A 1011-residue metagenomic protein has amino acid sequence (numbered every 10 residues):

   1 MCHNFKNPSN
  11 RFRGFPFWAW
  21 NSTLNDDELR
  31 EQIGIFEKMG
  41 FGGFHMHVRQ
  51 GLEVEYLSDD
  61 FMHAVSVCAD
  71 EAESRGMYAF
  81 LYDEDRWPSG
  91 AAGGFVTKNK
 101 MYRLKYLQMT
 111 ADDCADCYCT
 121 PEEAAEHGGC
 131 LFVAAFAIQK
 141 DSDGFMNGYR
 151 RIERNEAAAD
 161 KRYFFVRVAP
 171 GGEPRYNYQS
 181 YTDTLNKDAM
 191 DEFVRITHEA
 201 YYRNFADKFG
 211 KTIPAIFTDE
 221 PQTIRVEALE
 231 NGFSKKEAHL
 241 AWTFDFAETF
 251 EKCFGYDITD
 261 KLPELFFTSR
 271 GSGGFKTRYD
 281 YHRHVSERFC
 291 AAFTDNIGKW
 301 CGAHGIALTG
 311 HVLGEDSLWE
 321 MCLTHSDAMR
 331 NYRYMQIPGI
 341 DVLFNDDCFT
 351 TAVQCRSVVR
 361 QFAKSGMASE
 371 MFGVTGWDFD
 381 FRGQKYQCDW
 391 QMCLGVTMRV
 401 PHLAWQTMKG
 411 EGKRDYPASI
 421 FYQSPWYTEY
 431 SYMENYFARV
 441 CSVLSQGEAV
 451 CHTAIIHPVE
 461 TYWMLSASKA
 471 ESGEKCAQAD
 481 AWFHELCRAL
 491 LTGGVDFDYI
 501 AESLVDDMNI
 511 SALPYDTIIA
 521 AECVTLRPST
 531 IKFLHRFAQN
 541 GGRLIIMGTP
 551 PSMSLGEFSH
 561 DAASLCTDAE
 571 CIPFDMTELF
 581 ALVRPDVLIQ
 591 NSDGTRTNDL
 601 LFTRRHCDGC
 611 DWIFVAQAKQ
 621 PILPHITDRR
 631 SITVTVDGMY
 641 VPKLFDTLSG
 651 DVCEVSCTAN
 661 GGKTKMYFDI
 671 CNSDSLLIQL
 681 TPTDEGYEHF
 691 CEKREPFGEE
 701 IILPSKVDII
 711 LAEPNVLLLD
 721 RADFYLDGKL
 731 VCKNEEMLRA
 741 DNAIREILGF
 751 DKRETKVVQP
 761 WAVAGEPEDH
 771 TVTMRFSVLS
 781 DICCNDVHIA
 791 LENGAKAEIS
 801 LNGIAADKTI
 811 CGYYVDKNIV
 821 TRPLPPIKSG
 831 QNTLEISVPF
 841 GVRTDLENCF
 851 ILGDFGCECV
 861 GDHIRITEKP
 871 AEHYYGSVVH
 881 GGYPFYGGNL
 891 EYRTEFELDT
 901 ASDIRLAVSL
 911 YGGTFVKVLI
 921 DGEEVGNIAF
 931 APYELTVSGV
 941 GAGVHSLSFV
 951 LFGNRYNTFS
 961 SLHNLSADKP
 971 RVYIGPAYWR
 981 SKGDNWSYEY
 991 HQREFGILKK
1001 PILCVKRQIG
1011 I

Functional and structural regions predicted by a protein language model:
P8-F15, N25-E31, G43-F44, Y56-D85 (+10 more regions): Carbohydrate-binding surfaces of carbohydrate-active enzymes
H47-D191, R195, A206: Acidic/aromatic-lined carbohydrate-recognition and catalytic surfaces of CAZymes acting on diverse glycans
K161-R167, L676-L680, T833-S837, S946-V950: Short, aromatic- and glycine-rich surface loops/edge beta-strands on solvent-exposed regions
V787, P825-F840, I904, G941-D968: Short, well-structured beta-strand segments enriched in hydrophobic/aromatic residues within extracellular or lumenal
N793-I799, L910-K917: Extended, low-complexity, turn-rich repeat/linker tracts enriched in Gly/Pro/Ser/Thr and Asp/Glu that occur
Y814, P932-L935: Short, surface-exposed beta-strand/beta-hairpin micro-motifs centered on an aromatic residue
V842-I866, S960-I1011: Exposed low-complexity, polar/acidic, P/S/T/G-rich flexible segments that act as propeptides, protease-susceptible
